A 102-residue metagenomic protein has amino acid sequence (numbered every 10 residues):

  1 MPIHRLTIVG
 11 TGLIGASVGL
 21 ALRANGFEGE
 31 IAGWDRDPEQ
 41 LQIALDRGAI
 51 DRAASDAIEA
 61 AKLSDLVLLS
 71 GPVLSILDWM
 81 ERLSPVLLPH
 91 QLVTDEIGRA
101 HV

Functional and structural regions predicted by a protein language model:
M1-D56: NAD(P)+-binding Rossmann beta1-loop-alpha1 motif at the extreme N-terminus of oxidoreductases
G12, V73, E96-I97: Short loop or secondary-structure boundary microenvironments that flank and position key functional residues
S64: An anion/phosphate-binding loop that grips the pyrophosphate of nucleotide cofactors and donors
V67-L68, T94: N-terminal Rossmann-like NAD(P) cofactor-binding module of classical short-chain dehydrogenase/reductase
S70-R82: Beta-loop-alpha module in the N-terminal Rossmann-like domain of NAD(P)-dependent dehydrogenases, especially those
W79-H101: Rossmann-like NAD(P)(H) cofactor-binding subdomain of soluble oxidoreductases
